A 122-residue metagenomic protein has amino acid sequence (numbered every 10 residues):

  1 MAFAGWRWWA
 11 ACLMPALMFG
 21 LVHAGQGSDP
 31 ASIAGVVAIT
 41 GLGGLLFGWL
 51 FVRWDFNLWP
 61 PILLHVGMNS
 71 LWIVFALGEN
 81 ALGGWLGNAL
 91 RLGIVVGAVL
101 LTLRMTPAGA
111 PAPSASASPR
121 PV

Functional and structural regions predicted by a protein language model:
M1-M14, W49-N57: Membrane-interface helix/loop boundary segments of multi-pass membrane proteins
A4, W8-C12, G43-G44, V66-V74: Small-residue-rich segments of transmembrane alpha-helices in multi-pass membrane proteins, especially helix faces
W6-P30: Membrane-helix boundary elements
W9-M14, A34-A38, W59-L63, A89: Hydrophobic alpha-helical transmembrane segments
M18, V22, L46-F51, L71 (+2 more regions): Alpha-helical membrane-inserting segments
A24-I33, L77-W85: Membrane-interface helix caps and helix-loop-helix hairpins in membrane proteins
V36-W49: Hydrophobic alpha-helical segments embedded in the membrane of multi-pass proteins
F56-W59, L63-V122: C-terminal membrane module of polytopic membrane proteins
